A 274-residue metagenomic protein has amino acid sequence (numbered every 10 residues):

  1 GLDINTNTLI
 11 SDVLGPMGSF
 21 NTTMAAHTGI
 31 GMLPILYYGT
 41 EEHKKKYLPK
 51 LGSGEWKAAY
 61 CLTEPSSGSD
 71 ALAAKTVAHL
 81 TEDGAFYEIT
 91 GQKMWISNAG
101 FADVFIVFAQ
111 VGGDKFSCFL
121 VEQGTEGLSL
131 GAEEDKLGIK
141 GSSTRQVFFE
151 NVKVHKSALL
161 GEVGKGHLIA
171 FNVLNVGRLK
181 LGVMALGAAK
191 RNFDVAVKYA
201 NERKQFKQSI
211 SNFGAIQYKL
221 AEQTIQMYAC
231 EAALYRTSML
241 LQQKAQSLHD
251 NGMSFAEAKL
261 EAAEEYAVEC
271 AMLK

Functional and structural regions predicted by a protein language model:
G1-A26, Y38-G39, H43, K50-E55 (+5 more regions): Alpha-helical interface subdomain recognition
L2-I4, D70-L72, N98-A102, K140-S142 (+1 more regions): Short glycine/proline-enriched turns and hinge-like loops at secondary-structure junctions
K46, P65, A73-H79, M94: Beta-sandwich/jelly-roll carbohydrate-recognition scaffolds of carbohydrate-active enzymes
G54-L62: A short, Trp-centered hydrophobic/proline-enriched beta-strand micro-motif
S66-S69, W95-N98, Q110, K136-S143: Short Gly/Pro-enriched turn/cap motifs at secondary-structure boundaries
A73, E126-H155: Flexible, small-/acidic-enriched active-site or ligand-binding loops
A85-L130: A short core secondary-structure module
N151-I169: Long, acidic (Asp/Glu-rich), low-complexity accessory segments flanking structured domains
